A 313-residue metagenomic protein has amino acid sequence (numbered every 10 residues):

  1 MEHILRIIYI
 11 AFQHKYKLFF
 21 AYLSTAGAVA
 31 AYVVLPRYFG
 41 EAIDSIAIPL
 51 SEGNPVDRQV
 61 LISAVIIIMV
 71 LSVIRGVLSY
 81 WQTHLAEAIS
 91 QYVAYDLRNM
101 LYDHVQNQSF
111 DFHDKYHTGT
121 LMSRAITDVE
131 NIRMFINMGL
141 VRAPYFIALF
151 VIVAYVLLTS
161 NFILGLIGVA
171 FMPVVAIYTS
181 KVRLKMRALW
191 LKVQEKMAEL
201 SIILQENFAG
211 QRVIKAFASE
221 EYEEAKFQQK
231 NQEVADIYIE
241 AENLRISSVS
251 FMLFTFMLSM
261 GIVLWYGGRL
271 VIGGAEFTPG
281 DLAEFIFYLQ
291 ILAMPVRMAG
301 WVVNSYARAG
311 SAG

Functional and structural regions predicted by a protein language model:
E2-H3, Q82, A86-S90, H104-F150: Juxtamembrane loop-to-helix connectors within ABC transporter transmembrane domains
L5, Y16-E41, A64, I68 (+6 more regions): Alpha-helical segments in transporter systems
Q13, K17-A30, M138-K192, W265-T278: Transmembrane helices of ABC transporter permease
Q13, N107-D111, T127-I136, L140 (+4 more regions): An intracellular "coupling" helix at the cytosolic face of ABC transporter transmembrane type-1 domains
L18-L78, L158-I163, I272-P279: Transmembrane helix-loop-helix hairpins at lipid-water interfaces of multipass membrane proteins, especially the type-1
V33-R37, V77-Y80, H84, F150 (+5 more regions): Membrane-embedded alpha-helical segments of multi-pass transporters/permeases
P49-L50, V156-A170, T179, E240 (+1 more regions): Helix-loop-helix
H84-Y92, D96, T159, I177-E199 (+1 more regions): Cytoplasmic juxtamembrane "membrane-exit" helices immediately C-terminal to transmembrane segments
